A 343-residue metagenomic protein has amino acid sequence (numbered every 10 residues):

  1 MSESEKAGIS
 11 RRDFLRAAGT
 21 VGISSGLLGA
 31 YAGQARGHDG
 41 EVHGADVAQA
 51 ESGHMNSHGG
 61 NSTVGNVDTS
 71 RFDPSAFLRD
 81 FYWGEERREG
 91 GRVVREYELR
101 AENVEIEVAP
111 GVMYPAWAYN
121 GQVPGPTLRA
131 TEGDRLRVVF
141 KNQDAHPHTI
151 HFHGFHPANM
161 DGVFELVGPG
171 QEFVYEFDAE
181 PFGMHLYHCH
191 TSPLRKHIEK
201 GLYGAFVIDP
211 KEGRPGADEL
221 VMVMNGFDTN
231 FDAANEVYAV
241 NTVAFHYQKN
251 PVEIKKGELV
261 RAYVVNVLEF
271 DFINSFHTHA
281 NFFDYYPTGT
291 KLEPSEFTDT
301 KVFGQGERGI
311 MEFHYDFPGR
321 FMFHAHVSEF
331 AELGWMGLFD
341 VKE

Functional and structural regions predicted by a protein language model:
M1-D13, A17-L28, R36: N-terminal secretory signal peptides
G29-G90: C-terminal segment of N-terminal export signals and the immediately downstream linker at the start of the mature
R88-E89, V123-L136, Y247-L259: Short, glycine/small-residue-enriched coil/turn segments at secondary-structure junctions
V94-N103, D218-M224: Short amphipathic
E96-F206, F270-G304, H324-D340: Histidine- and aromatic-enriched segments that form or immediately flank copper-ligand environments
G183-H185, V260, G319-F321: Exposed beta-strand face motif in extracellular beta-rich ectodomains
V207-V223, E343: Low-complexity, Pro/Ser/Thr- and charge-rich linker/hinge segments at domain boundaries
E219-K256: Acidic-aromatic/histidine active-site loop/patch
